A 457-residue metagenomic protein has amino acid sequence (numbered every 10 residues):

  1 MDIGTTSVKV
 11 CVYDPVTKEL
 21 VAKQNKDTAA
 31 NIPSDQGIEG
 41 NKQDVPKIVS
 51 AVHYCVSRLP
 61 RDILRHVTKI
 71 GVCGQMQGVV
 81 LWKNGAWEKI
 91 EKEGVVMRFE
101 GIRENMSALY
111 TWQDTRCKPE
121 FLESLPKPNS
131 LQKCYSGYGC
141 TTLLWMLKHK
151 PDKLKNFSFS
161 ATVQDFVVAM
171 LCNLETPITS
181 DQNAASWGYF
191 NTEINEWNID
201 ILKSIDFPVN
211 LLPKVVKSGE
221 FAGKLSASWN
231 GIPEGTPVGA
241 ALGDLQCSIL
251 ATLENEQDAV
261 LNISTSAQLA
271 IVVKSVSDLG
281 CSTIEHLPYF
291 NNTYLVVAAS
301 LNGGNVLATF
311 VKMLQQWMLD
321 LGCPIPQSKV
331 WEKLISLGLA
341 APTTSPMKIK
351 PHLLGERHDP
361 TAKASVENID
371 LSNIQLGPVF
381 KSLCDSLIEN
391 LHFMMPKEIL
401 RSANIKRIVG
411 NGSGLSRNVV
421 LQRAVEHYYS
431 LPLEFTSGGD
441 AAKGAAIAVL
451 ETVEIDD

Functional and structural regions predicted by a protein language model:
M1, V12, Q36, K118-K133 (+5 more regions): Active-site core segments that coordinate phosphate-bearing ligands/cofactors across diverse enzyme families
M1-V96, N156, K203, G231-P237 (+2 more regions): N-terminal glycine/serine-rich phosphate-binding loop of ATP-dependent small-molecule kinases, especially carbohydrate
D44, D114, D244: Short, conserved phosphate/pyrophosphate- and ester-handling motifs at nucleotide-, phospho-/glycolipid
P60-C140: Active-site phosphate-binding/coordination module
S107, Q182-Y189: Glycine-rich phosphate-binding loop of ATP-grasp-fold ATP-dependent ligases
N210: A conserved beta-strand/loop element that lines the FAD pocket in flavoprotein oxidoreductases
